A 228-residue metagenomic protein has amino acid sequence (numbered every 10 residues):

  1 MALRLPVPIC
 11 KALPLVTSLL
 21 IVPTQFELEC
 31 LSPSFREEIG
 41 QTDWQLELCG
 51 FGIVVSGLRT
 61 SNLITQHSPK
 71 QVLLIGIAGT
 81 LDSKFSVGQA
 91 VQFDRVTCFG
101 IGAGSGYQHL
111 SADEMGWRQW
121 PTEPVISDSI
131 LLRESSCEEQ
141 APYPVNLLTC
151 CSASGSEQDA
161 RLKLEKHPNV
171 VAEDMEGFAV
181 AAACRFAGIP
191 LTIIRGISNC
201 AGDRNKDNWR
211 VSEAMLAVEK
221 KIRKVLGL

Functional and structural regions predicted by a protein language model:
A2, P8-S68, F85: N-terminal short beta-loop-beta anion/metal-coordinating cradle
S18-I21, L73, V91: Conserved beta-strand elements of the Class I
T65-K70, A187-I189: Glycine-rich phosphate-binding loop signature in dinucleotide/nucleotide-binding domains
K70-V72, V170-V171: Conserved acidic residues
L81-H167, A172: Mid-sequence, gly/pro-rich, charge-dense loop/helix-turn segments that line enzyme active sites
C150-I193, S198-G202: A C-terminal functional module that forms or caps the active site or interfaces directly with catalytic machinery
I189-L191, G196-L228: Regulatory input/activation interfaces that engage signals or partners
